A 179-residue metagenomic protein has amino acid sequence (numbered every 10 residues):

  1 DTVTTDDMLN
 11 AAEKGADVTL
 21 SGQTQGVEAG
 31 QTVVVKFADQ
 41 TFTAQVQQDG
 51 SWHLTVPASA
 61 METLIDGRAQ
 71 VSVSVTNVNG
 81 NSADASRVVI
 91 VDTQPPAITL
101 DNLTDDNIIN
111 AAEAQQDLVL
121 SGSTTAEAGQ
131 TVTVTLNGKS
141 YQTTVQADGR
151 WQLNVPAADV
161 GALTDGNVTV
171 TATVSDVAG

Functional and structural regions predicted by a protein language model:
D1, G80-D101, D106, D176-G179: Flexible, low-complexity linkers/stalks enriched in Thr/Pro that connect modular domains
T4-A16, D106-Q116: Short, solvent-exposed loop/linker segments at the N-terminal edge of repeated beta-sheet extracellular domains
L20-T24, L118-T124: Aromatic/hydrophobic beta-strand junction motif of beta-rich domains
E28-V33, A128-V132: Short beta-strand/loop motifs in extracellular/secreted proteins, especially within beta-sandwich accessory domains
G50-L54, G149-L153: Short strand-edge motifs at loop-to-beta-strand transitions and within beta-strands of extracellular beta-rich domains
A58-R68, A157-N167: Surface-exposed, short loops/turns at beta-strand junctions within beta-sandwich domains
